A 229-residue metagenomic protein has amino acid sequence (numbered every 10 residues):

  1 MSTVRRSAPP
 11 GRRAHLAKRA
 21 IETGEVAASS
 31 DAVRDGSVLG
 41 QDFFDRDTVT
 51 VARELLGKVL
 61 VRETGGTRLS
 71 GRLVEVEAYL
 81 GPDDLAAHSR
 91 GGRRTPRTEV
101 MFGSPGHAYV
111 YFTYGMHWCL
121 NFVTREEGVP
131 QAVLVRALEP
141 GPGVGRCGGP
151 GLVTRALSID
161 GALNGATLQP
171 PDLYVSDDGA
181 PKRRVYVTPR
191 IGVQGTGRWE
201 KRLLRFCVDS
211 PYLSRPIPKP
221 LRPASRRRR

Functional and structural regions predicted by a protein language model:
S2-R229: Conserved, well-structured core segments that form or line functional sites
